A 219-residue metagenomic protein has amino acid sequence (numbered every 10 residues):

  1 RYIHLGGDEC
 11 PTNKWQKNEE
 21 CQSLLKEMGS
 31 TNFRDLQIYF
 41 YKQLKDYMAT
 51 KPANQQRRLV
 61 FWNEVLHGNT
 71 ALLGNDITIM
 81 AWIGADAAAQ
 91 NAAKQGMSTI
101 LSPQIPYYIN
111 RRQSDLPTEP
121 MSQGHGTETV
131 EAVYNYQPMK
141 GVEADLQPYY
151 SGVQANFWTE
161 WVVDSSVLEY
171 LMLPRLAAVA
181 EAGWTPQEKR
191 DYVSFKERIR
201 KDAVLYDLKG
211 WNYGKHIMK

Functional and structural regions predicted by a protein language model:
R1-I77, W82-G96: Active-site neighborhood of glycoside hydrolase catalytic domains
R58-E64, A71-K219: Flexible, acidic glycine-rich loops studded with aromatic residues
